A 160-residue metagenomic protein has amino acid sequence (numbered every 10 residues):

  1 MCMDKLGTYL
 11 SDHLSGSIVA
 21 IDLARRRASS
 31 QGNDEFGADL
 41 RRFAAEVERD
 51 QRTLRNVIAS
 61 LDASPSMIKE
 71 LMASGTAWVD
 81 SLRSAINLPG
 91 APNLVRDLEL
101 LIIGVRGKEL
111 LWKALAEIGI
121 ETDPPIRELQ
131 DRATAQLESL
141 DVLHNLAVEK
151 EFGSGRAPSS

Functional and structural regions predicted by a protein language model:
C2-Q31, L94-G119: Alpha-helical bundle segments that constitute or directly flank the non-heme di-iron/ferroxidase center
L6, G32, F36, S64-I68 (+2 more regions): Residue-level recognition of alpha-helical structural elements
L10-A24, L40-L54, G75-L82, L101-K108 (+2 more regions): Alpha-helical transition-metal enzyme core signature, strongest for iron centers
A28, G32, R55-I58, D62 (+5 more regions): Long, hydrophobic, amphipathic alpha-helical segments used as structural scaffolds
S29, N33-F36, L40-F43: Interfacial loop at the N-terminal end of multi-pass membrane proteins
R41, A45, A59, A63 (+3 more regions): Short coil/turn segments at secondary-structure boundaries
S60-A91: Carboxylate-rich helix-loop segments that flank metal/cofactor sites and access channels in metalloenzymes
G104-S160: Preference for long, well-ordered alpha-helical segments
